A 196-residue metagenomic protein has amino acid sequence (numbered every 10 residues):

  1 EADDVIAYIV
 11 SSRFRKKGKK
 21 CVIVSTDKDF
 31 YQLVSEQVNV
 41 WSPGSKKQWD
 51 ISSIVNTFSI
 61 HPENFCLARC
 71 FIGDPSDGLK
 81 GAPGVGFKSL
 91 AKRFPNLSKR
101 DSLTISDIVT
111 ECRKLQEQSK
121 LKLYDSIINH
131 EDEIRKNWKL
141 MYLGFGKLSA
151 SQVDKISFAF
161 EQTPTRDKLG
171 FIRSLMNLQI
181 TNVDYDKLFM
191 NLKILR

Functional and structural regions predicted by a protein language model:
E1-A159, S174: Extended two-metal-dependent nuclease catalytic cores across DNA- and RNA-processing enzymes
V38, E133-R135, M141-G146, E161-R196: Metal-dependent nucleotidyl/phosphoryl-transfer cores and adjacent nucleic-acid-binding surfaces
